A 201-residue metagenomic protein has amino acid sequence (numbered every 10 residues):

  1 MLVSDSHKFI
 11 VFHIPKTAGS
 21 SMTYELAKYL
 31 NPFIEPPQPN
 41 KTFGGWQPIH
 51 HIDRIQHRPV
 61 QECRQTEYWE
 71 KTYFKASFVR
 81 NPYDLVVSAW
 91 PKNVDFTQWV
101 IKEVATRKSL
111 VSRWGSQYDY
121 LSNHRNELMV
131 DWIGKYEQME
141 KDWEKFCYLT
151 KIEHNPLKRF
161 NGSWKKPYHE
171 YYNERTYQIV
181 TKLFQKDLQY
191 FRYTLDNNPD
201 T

Functional and structural regions predicted by a protein language model:
M1-T201: Membrane-interface amphipathic segments in extracytoplasmic regions
